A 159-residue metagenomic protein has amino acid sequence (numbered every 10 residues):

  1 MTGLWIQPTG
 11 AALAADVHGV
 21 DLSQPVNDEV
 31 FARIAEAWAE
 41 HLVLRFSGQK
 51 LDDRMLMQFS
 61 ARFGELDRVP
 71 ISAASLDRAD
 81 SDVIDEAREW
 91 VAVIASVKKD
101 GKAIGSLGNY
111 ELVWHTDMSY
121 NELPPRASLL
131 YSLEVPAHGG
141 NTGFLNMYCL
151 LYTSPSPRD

Functional and structural regions predicted by a protein language model:
T2-T142: Non-heme Fe(II)-dependent double-stranded beta-helix
N146-L150: Flexible glycine-rich active-site/ligand-binding loops centered on an Asp-His dyad
Y152-D159: Conserved small/polar residues in nucleotide/adenosyl-binding loops
